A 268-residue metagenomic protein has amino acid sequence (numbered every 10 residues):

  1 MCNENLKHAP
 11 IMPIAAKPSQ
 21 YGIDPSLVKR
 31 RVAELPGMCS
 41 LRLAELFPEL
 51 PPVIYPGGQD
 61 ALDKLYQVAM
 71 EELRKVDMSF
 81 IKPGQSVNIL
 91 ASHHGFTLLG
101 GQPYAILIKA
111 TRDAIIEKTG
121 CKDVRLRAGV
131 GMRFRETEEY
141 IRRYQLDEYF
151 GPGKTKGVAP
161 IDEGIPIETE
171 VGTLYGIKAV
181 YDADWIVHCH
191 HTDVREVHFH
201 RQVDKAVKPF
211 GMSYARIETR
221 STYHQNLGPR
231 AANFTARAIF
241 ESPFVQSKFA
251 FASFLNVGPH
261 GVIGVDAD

Functional and structural regions predicted by a protein language model:
C2-K64: N-terminal amphipathic/basic leader segments beginning at the initiator methionine
Q59-Q67, H94-A105: Short, glycine-rich nucleotide/cofactor-binding loops
E72-I89, G120: Glycine-rich phosphate/diphosphate-binding loops that line cofactor/substrate pockets in enzymes
G84-H93, K122-T137, P152-E163, A252-G258: Core alpha/beta catalytic barrel or barrel-like domain that forms the active/cofactor pocket in diverse metabolic
V87-A91, T111, L174, V187: Buried hydrophobic positions in well-ordered alpha/beta secondary-structure cores of metabolic enzymes
G101, A105-P152: Membrane helical hairpin/interfacial module
F134-R201: An acidic, phosphate/nucleotide-engaging active-site surface
E170, G176-Y181, C189-D268: Catalytic cores of enzyme domains
